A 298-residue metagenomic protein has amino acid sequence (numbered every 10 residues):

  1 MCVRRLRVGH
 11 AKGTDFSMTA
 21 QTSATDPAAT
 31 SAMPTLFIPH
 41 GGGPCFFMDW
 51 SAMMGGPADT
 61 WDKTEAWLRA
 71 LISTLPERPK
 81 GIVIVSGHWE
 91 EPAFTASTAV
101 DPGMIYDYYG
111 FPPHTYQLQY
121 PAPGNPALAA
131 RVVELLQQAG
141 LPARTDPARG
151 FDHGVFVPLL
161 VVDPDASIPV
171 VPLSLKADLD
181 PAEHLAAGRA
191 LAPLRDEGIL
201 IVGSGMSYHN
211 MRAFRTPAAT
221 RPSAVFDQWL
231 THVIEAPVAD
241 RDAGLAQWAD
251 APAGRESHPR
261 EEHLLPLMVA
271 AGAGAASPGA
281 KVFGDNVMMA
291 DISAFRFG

Functional and structural regions predicted by a protein language model:
R7-S17: Short, Lys/Arg-enriched N-terminal segments with co-localized hydrophobic residues within the first ~10-30 amino acids
T19-L135, A139: A short aromatic-anchored loop/beta-hairpin motif
A28, R131-E134, Q138, P169 (+4 more regions): Surface-exposed, charge/polar-rich loops and edge strands
P34-P39, G81-G87, L173, L194-S207 (+1 more regions): Beta-strand elements within well-structured catalytic alpha/beta cores of enzymes that handle phosphate/sulfate esters
D107-P112, P164-P172, A246: Short, basic/glycine-rich phosphate-binding loops at helix/coil junctions that contact nucleotide phosphates
T115-P123, S174-P181, G254: Flexible, glycine/proline-enriched loop segments at strand-loop-helix junctions that form or flank small-ligand binding
L128-E183: Internal, conserved structured core segments that host functional sites
